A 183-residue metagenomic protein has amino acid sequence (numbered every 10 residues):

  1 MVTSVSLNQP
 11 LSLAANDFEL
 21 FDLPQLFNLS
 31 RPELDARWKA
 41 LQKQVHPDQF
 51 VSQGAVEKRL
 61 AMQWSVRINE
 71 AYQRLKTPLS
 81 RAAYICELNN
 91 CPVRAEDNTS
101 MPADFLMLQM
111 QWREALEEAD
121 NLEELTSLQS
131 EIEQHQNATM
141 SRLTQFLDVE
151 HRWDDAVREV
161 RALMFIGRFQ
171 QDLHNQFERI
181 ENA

Functional and structural regions predicted by a protein language model:
M1-A183: C-terminal accessory/regulatory regions appended to core domains
